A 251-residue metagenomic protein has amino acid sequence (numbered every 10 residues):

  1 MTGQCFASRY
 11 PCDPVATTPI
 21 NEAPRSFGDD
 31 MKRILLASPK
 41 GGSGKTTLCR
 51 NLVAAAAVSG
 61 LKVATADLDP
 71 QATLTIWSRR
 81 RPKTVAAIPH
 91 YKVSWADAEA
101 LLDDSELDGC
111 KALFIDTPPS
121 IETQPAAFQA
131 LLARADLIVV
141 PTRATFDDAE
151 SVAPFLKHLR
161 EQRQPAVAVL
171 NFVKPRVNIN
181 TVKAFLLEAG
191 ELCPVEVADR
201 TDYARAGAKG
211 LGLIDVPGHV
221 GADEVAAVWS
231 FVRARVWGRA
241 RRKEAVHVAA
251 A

Functional and structural regions predicted by a protein language model:
M1-A37: Extreme N-terminal, non-catalytic leader segments that precede Walker-type/kinase nucleotide-binding cores
D30-D69: Walker A/P-loop phosphate-binding motif and the immediately C-terminal alpha-helix
S59, T65-K111: Nucleotide-state-sensitive switch-loop elements of NTP-binding domains
D69, E106-F128: Switch II (G3) loop of P-loop NTPases
Q124-T145: Inter-motif core of Ras-like GTPase G domains
A149-N171: Conserved C-terminal guanine-recognition region of P-loop GTPase G domains, centered on the G4
V173-K174, K183-I214, F231: Beta-strand-loop-alpha "switch" segments that mediate conformational coupling across diverse proteins
L213-A251: NTP-binding/hydrolysis catalytic cores, primarily Walker-type P-loop NTPases
